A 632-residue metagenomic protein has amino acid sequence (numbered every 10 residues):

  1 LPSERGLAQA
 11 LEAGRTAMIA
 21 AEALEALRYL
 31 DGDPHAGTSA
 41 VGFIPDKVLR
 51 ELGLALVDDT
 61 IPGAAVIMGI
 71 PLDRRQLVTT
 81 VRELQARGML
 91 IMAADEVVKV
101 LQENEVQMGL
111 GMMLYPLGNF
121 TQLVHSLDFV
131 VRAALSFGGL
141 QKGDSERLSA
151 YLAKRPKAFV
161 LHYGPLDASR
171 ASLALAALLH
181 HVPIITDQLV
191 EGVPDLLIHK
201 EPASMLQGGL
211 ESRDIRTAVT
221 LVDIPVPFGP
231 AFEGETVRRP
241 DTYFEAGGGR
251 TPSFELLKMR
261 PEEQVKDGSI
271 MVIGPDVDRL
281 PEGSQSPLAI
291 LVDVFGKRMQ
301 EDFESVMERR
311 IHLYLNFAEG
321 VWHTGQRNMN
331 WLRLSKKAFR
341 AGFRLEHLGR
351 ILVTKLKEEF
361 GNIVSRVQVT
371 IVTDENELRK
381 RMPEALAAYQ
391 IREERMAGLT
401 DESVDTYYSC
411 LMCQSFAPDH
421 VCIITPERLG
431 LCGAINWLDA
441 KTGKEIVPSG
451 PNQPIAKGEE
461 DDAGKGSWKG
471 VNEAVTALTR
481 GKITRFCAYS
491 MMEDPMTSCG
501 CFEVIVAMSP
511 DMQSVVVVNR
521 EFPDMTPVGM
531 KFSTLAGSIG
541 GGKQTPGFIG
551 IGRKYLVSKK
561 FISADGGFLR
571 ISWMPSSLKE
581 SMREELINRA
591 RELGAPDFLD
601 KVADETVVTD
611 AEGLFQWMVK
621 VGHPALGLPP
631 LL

Functional and structural regions predicted by a protein language model:
S3-T16, A23, R28-D31, H35 (+6 more regions): Cysteine-centered metal-binding/redox modules
E25-P34, D59-P62, T121-V131: Gly-rich Lys/Arg/Thr-decorated short loops/hinges at beta-loop-alpha junctions or inter-strand turns that position
L54-A65, K154-K157: A short, charged/proline- and glycine-enriched loop that marks the coil->beta-strand transition at the N-terminal
G63-V66, G88-I91, A158-L161, P183-I184: Structural motif
I67-D73, A94-E96, G138-G139, L161-D167: Structural motif
L72-I91, A171-L179: Histidine-anchored nucleotide/phosphate-binding helix
G88-L101, I184-Q188: Short internal beta-strands
E96-A150, P156: Acidic/Gly/His-enriched mid-domain segments of enzyme catalytic cores or analogous surface patches that mediate
